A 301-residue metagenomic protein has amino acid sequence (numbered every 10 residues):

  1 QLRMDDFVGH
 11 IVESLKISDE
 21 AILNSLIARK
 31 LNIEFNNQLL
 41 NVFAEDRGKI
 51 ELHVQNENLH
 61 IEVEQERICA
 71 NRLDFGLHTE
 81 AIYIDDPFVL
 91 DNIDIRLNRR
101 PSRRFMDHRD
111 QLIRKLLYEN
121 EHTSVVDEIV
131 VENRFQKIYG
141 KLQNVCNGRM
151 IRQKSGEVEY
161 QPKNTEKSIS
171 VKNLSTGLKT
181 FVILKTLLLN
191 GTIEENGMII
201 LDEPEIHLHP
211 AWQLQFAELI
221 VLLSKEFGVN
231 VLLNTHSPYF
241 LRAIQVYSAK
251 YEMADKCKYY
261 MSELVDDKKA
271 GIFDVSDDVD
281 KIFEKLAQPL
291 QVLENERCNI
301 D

Functional and structural regions predicted by a protein language model:
L2-N196, A270-D301: Phosphate-coordinating catalytic segments in nucleotide- and nucleic-acid-processing enzymes
M4, I206-L208: Intrinsically disordered, low-complexity segments enriched in glycine/proline and serine/threonine
T165, K172, H207, V231-L232: Short N-terminal micro-motifs specific to bacterial/archaeal maturation and metal-cluster initiation sites
M198-I200: Walker B motif beta-strand of ABC-family P-loop ATPases
D202-P204: Walker B catalytic acidic pair
H209-P210, L214: Conserved D-loop-proximal element of ABC-family nucleotide-binding domains
Q215-D301: C-terminal lobe/lid and adjacent interdomain/linker elements of RecA-like ASCE P-loop ATPase modules
